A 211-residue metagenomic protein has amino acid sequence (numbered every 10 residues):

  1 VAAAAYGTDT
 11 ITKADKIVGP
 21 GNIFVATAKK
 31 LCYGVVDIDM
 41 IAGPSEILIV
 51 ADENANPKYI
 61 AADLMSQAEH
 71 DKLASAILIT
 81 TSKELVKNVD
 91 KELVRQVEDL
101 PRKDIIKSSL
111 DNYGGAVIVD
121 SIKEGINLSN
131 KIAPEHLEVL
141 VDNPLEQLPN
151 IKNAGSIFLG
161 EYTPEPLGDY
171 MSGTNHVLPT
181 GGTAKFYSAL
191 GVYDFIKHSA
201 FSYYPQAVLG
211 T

Functional and structural regions predicted by a protein language model:
V1, A116-S121: Short acidic-hydrophobic, aromatic-tinged amphipathic segments that line or gate anion-handling sites
V1-S66, H70-S75: Conserved NAD(P)+-binding/catalytic subdomain of aldehyde/semialdehyde dehydrogenases
D9, C32-V35, D63-A68, E92-Q96 (+3 more regions): Short, solvent-exposed amphipathic alpha-helical segments in soluble enzyme and RNA/protein-processing domains
I11, L110-D111, I151-K152: A short, aliphatic-rich alpha-helical micro-motif
K13, P20, F24, A28 (+12 more regions): General structural feature for long, well-ordered alpha-helical segments within catalytic domains of soluble enzymes
V18-P20, M40-A51, Q67-D90, I106-V117 (+3 more regions): Short loop-to-beta-strand entry elements in the cores of soluble alpha/beta enzymes
R95-S109: Aromatic-enriched alpha-helical interface/lid elements that frame and gate functional surfaces
I122, N130-T211: C-terminal core of ALDH-fold dehydrogenases
